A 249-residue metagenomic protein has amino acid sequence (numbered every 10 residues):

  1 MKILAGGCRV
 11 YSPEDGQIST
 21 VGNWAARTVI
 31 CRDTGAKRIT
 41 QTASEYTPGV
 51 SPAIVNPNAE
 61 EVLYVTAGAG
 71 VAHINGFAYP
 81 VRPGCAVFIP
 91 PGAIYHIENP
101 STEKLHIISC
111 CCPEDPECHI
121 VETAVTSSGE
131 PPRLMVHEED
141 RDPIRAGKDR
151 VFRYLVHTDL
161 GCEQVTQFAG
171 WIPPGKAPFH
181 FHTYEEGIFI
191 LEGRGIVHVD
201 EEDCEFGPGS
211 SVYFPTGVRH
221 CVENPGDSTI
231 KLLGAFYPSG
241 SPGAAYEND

Functional and structural regions predicted by a protein language model:
M1-R38, P116-V165, E247-D249: A short, N-terminal "cap"/entry segment at the start of jelly-roll beta-barrel domains of the cupin/DSBH fold
N23-I30, T40-P57, F152, Q167-H182: Conserved short histidine dyad/triad with adjacent acidic residue
N58, F77, A93-I94, E103 (+4 more regions): A generic "binding-loop/recognition-motif" signal
N58-G70, N75, T183-I196, D200: Glycine- and acidic-residue-biased ligand/ion/polar-headgroup-sensing regions
V62, G70-T126: Extended, hydrophobic interaction surfaces within ordered domains
G76-P91, E201-G217: Short acidic-glycine-tyrosine-enriched beta hairpin
F88, T102-H119, Y213, D227-A245: A short hydrophobic beta-strand segment most commonly corresponding to one strand of the jelly-roll/cupin
